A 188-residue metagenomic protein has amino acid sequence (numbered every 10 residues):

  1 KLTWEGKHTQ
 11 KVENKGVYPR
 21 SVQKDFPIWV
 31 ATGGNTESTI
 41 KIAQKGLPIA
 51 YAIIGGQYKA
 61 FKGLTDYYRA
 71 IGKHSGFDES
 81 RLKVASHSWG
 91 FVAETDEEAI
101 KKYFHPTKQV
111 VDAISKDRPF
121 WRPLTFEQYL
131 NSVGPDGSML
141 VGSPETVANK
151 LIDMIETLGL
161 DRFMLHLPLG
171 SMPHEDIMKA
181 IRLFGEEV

Functional and structural regions predicted by a protein language model:
K1-V17, K59-L160: An alpha-helical appendage that flanks or caps ligand/catalytic pockets
S21-P27: A local structural motif
I28, I42, Y68, A99 (+3 more regions): Conserved, mostly hydrophobic/aromatic
I28-A31, I49-A52, L82-W89, F163-L165: Hydrophobic faces of well-ordered beta-strands that scaffold small-molecule active sites in alpha/beta enzyme cores
G34, G55, G90-V92, L169-S171: Active-site-proximal loop/turn and secondary-structure-junction residues that shape catalytic pockets, frequently
G34-Y58, T65: A conserved active-site cap/scaffold subdomain adjacent to cofactor or substrate pockets
F61-R69, P173-V188: C-terminal helical cap(s) of enzyme catalytic domains, especially alpha/beta-barrels
S143-F184: Long, low-complexity C-terminal extensions of enzymes
